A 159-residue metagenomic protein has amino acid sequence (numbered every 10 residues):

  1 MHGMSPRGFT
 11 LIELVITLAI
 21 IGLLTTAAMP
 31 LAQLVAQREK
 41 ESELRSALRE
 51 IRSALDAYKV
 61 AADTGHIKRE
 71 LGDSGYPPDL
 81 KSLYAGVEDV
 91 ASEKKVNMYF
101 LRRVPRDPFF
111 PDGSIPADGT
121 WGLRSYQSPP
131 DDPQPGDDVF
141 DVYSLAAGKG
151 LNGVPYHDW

Functional and structural regions predicted by a protein language model:
H2-A32: N-terminal single-pass transmembrane signal-anchor helix
L14, R38, G136: Exposed loop/turn and edge beta-strand positions of beta-sandwich/beta-sheet ligand-binding modules
A32-Q37, I67-E70: Short helix/strand-bridging catalytic loops that position acidic/His residues to coordinate divalent metals and engage
A36-D63, G75: Membrane-proximal N-terminal amphipathic helix
D56-W159: Low-complexity, acidic interaction segments enriched in glycine
